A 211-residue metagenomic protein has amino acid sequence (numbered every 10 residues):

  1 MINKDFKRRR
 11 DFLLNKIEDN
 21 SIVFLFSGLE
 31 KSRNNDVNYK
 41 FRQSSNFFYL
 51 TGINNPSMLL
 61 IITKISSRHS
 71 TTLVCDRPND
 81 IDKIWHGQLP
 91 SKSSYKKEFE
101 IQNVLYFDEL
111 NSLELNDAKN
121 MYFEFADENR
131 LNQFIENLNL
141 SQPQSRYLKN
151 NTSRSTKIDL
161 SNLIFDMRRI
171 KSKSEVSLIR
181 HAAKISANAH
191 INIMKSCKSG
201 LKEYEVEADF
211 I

Functional and structural regions predicted by a protein language model:
M1-N188: A composition/biophysics-driven feature that prefers long, compositionally simple stretches
K171-I211: Active-site pocket-lining segments that scaffold enzyme catalytic pockets across diverse folds
